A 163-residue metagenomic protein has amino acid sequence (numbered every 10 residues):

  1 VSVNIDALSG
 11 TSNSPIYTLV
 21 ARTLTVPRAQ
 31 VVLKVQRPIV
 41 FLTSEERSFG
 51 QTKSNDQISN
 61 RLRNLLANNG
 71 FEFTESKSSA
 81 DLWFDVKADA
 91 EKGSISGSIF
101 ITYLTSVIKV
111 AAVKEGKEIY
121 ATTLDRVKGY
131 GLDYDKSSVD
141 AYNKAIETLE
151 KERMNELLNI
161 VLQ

Functional and structural regions predicted by a protein language model:
V1-R63, V161-Q163: A structural "domain/chain start" motif
I5, I16, I39, I58 (+7 more regions): Weak global preference for isoleucine
Q51-S59, I101-Y103, Y134-N143, E147: Solvent-exposed, acidic/flexible segments
T52, S76, G93-S94, G129 (+2 more regions): Generic marker of "main functional regions" within proteins
N64, S78-Y120, D125-V127, L132: Surface-exposed short loop/turn segments
N69-A80: Short acidic low-complexity segments
V113-I160: Short secondary-structure boundary motifs at beta->alpha junctions and helix caps
